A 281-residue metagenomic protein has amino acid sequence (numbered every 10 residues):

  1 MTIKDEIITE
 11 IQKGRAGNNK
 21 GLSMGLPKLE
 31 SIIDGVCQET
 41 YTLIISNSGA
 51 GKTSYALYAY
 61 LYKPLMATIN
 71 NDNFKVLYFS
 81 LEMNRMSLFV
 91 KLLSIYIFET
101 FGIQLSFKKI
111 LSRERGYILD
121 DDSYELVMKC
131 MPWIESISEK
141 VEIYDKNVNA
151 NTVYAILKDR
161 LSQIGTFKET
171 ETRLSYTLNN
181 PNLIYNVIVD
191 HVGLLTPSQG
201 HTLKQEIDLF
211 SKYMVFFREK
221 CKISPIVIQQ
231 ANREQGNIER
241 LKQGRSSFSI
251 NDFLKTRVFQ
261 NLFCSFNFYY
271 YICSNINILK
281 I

Functional and structural regions predicted by a protein language model:
M1-G102, P132, F259: The Walker A/P-loop phosphate-binding site
N18, E142, P197-E206, E239-S247: Flexible beta-alpha connector loops of hexameric P-loop NTPases
S23-M24, S31, M66-P181: Cytosolic-facing regulatory segments adjacent to core modules
L43, Y185-D190, I226, N267: Structural motif
L77, D159, T177-P197, H201-V215: Helical hairpin unit composed of two closely spaced alpha helices linked by a short loop
E82-M86, V148-N151, V192-L194, Q230-Q235 (+1 more regions): Conserved nucleotide-binding/hydrolysis micro-motifs of P-loop NTPases
S138-V141, N182-N186, C221-I226: Loop/turn-to-beta-strand initiation segments
V215-I281: Phosphate-binding/switch region of NTP-binding enzymes
